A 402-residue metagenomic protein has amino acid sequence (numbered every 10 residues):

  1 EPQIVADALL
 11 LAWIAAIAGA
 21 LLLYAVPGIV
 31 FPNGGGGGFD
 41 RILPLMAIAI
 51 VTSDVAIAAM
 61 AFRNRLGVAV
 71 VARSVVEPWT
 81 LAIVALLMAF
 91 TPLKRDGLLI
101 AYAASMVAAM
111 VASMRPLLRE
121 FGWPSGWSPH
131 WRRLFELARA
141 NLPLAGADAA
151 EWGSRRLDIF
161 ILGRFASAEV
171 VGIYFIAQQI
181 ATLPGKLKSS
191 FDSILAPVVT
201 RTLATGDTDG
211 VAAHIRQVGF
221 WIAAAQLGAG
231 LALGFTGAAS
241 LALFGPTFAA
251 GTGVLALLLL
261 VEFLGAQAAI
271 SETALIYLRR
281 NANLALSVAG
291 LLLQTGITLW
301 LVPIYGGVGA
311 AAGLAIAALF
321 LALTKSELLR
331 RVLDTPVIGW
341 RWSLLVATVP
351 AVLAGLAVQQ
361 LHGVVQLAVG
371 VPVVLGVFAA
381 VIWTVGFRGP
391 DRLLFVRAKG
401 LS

Functional and structural regions predicted by a protein language model:
E1-A8, E136, G153, I173-V288: Specific pore-lining/lateral-gate transmembrane helices of multi-pass inner-membrane transport and insertion machines
A16, A47, V51, S74-W79 (+10 more regions): Residue-level recognition of pore/gate-forming positions within transmembrane alpha-helices of multi-pass
A18-G37, G228-P246, L299-W300, A380 (+1 more regions): Short membrane-interface helical motifs at transmembrane helix boundaries in multi-pass membrane transporters
I50-V75, L259-A289, L329-R331: Membrane-interface junctions at transmembrane-helix termini in multi-pass inner-membrane proteins
R63, P92, G153, F165-A168 (+2 more regions): Helix-loop interface residues and adjacent transmembrane-helix termini in multi-pass membrane transporters, primarily
V71-F121, V288-G296, G307-L328, P372-A380: Hydrophobic alpha-helical transmembrane segments
T91, R95-Y102, A112-R155, I194 (+3 more regions): Interhelical loop/hinge segments that connect adjacent transmembrane helices in multipass membrane
L356-S402: Membrane-proximal transmembrane or re-entrant/amphipathic helices at the cytosolic face
